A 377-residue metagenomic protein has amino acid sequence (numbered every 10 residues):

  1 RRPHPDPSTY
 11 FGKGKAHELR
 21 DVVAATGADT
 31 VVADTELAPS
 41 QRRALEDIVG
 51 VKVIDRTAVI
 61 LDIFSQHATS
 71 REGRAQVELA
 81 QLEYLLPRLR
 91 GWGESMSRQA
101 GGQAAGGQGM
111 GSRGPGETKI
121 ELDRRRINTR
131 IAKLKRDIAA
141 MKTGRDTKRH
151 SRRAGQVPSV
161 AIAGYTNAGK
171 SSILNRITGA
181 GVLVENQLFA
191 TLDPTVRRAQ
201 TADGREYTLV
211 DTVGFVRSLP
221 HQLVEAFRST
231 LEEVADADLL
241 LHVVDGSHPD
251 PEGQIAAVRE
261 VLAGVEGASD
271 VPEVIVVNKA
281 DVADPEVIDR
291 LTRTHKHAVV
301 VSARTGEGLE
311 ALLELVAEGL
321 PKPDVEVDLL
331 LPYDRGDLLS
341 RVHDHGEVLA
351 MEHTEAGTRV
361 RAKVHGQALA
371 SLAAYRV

Functional and structural regions predicted by a protein language model:
R1-S159: Conserved P-loop NTPase architecture
P5-T9, H67-E72, T118-K119, G181-L183 (+3 more regions): Flexible beta-alpha connector loops of hexameric P-loop NTPases
A16-A25, V32-K52, T201-E206, F227-V299 (+1 more regions): Conserved C-terminal guanine-recognition region of P-loop GTPase G domains, centered on the G4
V31, L82, I127, I173 (+9 more regions): Residue-level signature of catalytic and energy-coupling elements of molecular machines, predominantly ATP/GTP-dependent
T57-L61, L188-F189, A303-T305: Short, acidic/turn-prone active-site loops that include or flank metal/cofactor- and phosphate-binding residues
D62-H67, D193, L309-A311: Short, charged, surface-exposed secondary-structure boundary motifs
P87-A168, L174-N175, G179, P249 (+2 more regions): C-terminal-of-GTPase-core extension/linker across diverse P-loop GTPases
T143-R145, R149-P158, R176-T208, V216-S229 (+2 more regions): Switch I (effector-binding) loop of TRAFAC-class P-loop GTPase G-domains
